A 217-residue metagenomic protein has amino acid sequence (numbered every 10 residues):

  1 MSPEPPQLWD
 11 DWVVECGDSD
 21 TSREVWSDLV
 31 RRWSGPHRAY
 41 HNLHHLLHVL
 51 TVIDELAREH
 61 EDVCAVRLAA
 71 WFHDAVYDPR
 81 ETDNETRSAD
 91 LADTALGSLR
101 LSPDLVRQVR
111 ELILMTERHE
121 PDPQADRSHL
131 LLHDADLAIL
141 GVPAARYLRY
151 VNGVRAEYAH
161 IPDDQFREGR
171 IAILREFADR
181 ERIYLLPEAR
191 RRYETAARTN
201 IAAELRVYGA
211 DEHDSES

Functional and structural regions predicted by a protein language model:
M1-E15, S34-H41, V52-H60, F72 (+2 more regions): Divalent metal-dependent phosphate-bond-processing catalytic cores, especially two-metal-ion Mg2+/Mn2+ enzymes that act
P6-D10, R23-S27, L50, A89 (+2 more regions): An amphipathic alpha-helix signature
S22, W26, L46, V63-L68 (+2 more regions): Short runs of predominantly hydrophobic/aromatic residues within well-ordered alpha helices that form helix-helix
S22-V30, L43, R67, V106-L114: Short, well-structured alpha-helical segments
R32, S88-P121, F177: Histidine- and acidic-residue-rich, metal-dependent catalytic cores
G35-H45, V76-A89, P103: Active-site metal-coordination segments of metallo-dependent hydrolases
V49, C64-P79, S88, L112-E117: His-Asp-centered metal-binding catalytic motifs of divalent-metal-dependent phosphohydrolases/nucleases
E59-A65, E81-N84, L101-L105: Short, flexible active-site-proximal loops enriched in glycine and acidic residues
